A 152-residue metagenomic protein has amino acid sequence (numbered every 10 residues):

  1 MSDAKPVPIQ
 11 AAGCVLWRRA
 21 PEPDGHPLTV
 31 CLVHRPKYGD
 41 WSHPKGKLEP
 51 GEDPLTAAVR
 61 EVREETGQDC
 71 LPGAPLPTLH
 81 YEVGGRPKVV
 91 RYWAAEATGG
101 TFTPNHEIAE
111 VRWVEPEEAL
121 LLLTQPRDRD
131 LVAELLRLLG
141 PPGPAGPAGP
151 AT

Functional and structural regions predicted by a protein language model:
M1-K5, A74-E82, L139: Charged, low-complexity, helix/coiled-coil-prone segments
S2-H43: N-terminal strand-loop-strand
D3, L16, E49, G143-T152: Polar low-complexity intrinsically disordered regions enriched in Ser/Thr and small residues
I9-Q10, L55, E117, G143-G149: N-terminal cationic amphipathic segment used for targeting or macromolecule association
A11, P23, K37, E49 (+3 more regions): Intrinsically disordered, low-complexity segments enriched in small/polar residues
G13, A58, P75, T98 (+1 more regions): Intrinsic disorder/low-complexity segments
L48-E134: Unchanged
T124-T152: Charged phosphate-binding loop/patch that engages nucleotide di/tri-phosphates or the phosphate backbone of nucleic
